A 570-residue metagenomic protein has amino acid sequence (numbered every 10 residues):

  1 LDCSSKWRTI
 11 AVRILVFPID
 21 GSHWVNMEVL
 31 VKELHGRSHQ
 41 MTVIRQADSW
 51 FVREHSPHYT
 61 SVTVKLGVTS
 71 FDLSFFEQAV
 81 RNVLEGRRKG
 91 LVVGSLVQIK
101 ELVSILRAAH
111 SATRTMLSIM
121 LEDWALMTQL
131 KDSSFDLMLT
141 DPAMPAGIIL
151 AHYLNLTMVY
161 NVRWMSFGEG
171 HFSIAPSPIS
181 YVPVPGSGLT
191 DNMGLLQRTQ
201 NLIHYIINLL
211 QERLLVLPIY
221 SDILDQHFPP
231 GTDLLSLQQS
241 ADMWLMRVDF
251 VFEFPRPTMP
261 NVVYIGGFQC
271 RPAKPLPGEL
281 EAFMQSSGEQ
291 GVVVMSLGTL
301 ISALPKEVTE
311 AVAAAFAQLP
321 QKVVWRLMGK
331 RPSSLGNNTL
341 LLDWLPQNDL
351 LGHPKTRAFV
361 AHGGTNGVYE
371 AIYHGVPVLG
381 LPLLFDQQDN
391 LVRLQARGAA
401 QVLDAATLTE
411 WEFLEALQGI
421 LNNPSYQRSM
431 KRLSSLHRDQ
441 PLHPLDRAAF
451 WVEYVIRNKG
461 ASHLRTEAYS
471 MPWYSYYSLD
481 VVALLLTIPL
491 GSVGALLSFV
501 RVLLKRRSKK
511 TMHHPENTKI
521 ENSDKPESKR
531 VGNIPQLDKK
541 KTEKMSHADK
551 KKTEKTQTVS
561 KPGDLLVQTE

Functional and structural regions predicted by a protein language model:
D2-H227, L235, L245, F252 (+7 more regions): Glycosyltransferase specificity loop/lid
T232: Conserved, non-catalytic sequence blocks in retroelement Pol enzymes and Pol-derived host proteins
